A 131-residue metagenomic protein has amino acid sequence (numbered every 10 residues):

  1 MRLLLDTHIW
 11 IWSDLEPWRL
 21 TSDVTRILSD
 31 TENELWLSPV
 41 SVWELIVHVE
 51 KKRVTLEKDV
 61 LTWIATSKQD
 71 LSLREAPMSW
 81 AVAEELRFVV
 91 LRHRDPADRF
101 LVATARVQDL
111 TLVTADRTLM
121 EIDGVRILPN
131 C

Functional and structural regions predicted by a protein language model:
M1-L37, K51-T66, Q108, I122 (+1 more regions): Short, well-structured N-terminal submotif of metal-dependent ribonuclease cores
E16-P17, H48, V89, V125: Residue-level signal for well-ordered alpha-helical positions
N33, L73, V125: Short, conserved active-site loop motifs that form the nucleotide-linked donor/cofactor pocket
L45: Phosphate/NTP-binding elements of NTP-utilizing enzymes
E57, L61, Q69-R117: Active-site neighborhoods of divalent-metal-dependent phosphate/nucleic-acid chemistry enzymes
T118-V125: Short loop/helix-cap segments at secondary-structure boundaries that form the rim of catalytic
I127-P129: Basic, glycine-rich
